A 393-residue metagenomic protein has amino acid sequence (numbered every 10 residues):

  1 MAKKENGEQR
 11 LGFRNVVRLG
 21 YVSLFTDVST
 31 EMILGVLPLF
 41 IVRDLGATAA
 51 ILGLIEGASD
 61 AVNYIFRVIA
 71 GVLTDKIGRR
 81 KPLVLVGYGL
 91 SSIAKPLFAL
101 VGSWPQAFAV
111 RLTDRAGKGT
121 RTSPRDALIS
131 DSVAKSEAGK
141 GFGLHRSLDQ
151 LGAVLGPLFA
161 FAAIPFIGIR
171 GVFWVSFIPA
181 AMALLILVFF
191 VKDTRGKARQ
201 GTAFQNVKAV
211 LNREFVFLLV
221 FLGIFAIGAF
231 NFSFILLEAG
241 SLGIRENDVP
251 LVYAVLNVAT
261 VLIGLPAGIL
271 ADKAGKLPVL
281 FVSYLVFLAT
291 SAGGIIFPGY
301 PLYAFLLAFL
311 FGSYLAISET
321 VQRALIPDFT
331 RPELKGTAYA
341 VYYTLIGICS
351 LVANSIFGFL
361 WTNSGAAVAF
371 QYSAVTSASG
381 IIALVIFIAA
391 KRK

Functional and structural regions predicted by a protein language model:
A2-R14, K192-F221: Juxtamembrane intracellular "pre-TM" segments in multi-pass secondary transporters
G7-D60, F215-V252: Helix-loop boundary and gating motifs at the non-cytosolic
F66-G78, I164, I263-G275, W361-T362: Helix-to-loop junctions at the C-terminal end of transmembrane segments in multipass secondary transporters
P82-P96, F177, P278-G293, A374: Structural signature of the two symmetry-related core transmembrane helices
A99-V110, I296-L307: Helix-loop junctions at membrane interfaces in 12-TM secondary transporters
V110-L151: Cytoplasmic helix-loop-helix junction between adjacent transmembrane helices in 12-TM secondary transporters
I164-I178, F359-S377: A membrane-interface helix-boundary motif in multi-pass transporters
F177-A198, A383-I388: C-terminal membrane-cytosol helix-exit motif in multi-pass small-molecule transporters
